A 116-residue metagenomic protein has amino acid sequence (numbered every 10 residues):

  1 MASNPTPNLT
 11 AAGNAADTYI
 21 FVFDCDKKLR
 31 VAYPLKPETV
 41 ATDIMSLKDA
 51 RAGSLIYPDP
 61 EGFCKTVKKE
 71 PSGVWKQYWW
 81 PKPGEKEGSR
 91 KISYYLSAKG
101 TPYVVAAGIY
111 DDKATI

Functional and structural regions predicted by a protein language model:
M1-I116: N-terminal membrane-sensor/transducer module of prokaryotic signaling receptors
